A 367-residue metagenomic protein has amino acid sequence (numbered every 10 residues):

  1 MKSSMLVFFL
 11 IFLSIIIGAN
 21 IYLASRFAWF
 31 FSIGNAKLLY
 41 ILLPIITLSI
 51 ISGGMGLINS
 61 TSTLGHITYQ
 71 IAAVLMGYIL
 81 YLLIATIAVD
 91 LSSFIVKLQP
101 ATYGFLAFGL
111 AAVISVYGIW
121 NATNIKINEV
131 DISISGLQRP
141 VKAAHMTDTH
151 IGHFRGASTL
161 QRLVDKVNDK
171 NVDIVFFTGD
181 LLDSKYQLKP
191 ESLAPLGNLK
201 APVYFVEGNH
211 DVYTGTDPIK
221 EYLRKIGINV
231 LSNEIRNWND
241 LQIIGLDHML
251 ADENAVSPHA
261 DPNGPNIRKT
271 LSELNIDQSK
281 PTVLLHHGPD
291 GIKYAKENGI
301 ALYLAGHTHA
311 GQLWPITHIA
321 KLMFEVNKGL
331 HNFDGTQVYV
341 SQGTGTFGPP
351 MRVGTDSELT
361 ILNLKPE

Functional and structural regions predicted by a protein language model:
M1-T123: Non-catalytic terminal accessory segments
L64-Y69, F94-M146, G152-K170, L188: N-terminal signal-anchor transmembrane helix
S133-E367: Soluble catalytic domains of enzymes that build or remodel membrane lipids, polysaccharides, and related
